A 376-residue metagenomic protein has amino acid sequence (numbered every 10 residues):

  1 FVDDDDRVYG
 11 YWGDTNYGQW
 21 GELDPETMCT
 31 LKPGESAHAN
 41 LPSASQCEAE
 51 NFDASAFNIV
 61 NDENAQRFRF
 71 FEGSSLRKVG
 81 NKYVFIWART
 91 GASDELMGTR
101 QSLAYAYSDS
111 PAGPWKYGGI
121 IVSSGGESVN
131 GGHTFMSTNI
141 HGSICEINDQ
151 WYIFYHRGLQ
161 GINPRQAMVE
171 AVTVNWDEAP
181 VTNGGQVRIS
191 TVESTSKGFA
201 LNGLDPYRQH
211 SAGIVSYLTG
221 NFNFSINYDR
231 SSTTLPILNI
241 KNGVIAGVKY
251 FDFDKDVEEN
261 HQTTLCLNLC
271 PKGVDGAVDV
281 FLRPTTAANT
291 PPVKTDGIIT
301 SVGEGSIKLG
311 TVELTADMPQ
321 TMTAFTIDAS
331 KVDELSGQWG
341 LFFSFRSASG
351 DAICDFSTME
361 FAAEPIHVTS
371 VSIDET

Functional and structural regions predicted by a protein language model:
F1-S372: Carbohydrate-active catalytic/glycan-binding domains of CAZyme proteins, especially the secreted or lumenal ectodomains
E375-T376: Secondary-structure capping and domain/repeat boundary segments
